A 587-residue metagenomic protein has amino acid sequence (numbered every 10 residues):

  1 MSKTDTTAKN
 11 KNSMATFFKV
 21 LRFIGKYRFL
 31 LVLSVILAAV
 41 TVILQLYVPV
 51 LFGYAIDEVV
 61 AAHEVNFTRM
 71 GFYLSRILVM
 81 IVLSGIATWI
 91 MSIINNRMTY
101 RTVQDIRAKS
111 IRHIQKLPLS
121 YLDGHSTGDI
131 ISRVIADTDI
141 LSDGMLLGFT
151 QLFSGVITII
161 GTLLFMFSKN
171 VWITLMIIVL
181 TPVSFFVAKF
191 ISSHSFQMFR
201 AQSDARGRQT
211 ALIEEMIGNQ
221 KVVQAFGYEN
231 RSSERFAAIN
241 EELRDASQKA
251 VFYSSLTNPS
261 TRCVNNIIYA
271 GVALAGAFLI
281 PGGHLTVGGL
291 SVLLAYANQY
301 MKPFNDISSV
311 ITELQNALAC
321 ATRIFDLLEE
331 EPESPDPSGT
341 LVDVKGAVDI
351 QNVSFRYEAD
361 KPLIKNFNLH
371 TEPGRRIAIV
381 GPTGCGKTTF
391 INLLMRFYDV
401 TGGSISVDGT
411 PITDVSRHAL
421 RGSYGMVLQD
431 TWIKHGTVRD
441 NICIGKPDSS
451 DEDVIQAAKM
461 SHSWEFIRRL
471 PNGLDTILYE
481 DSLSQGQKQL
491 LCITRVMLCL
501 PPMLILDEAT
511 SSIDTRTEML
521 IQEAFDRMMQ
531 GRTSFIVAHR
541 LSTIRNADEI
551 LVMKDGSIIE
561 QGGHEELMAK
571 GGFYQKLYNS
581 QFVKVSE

Functional and structural regions predicted by a protein language model:
M1-Q45, V60-I77, M91-N95, T99 (+8 more regions): Membrane-integrated ABC transporters
S2-A8, Y100, A108-S132, A136-T138 (+7 more regions): Short intracellular "coupling" helices and adjacent cytoplasmic loop segments at the cytosolic face of multi-pass
S13, I36-L37, L44-D57, M80-T127 (+10 more regions): Juxtamembrane helix-loop junctions of ABC transporter transmembrane domains
K26, L30-I43, Y54, M80 (+3 more regions): Transmembrane helices of ABC transporter permease
F29, L119-S120, A136-M145, F149 (+6 more regions): An intracellular "coupling" helix at the cytosolic face of ABC transporter transmembrane type-1 domains
H63-N66, F72, F165-V179, K249 (+2 more regions): Helix-loop-helix
D129, R133, G144, S255 (+5 more regions): N-terminal turn
D336, V342-E587: ABC-type nucleotide-binding domain
